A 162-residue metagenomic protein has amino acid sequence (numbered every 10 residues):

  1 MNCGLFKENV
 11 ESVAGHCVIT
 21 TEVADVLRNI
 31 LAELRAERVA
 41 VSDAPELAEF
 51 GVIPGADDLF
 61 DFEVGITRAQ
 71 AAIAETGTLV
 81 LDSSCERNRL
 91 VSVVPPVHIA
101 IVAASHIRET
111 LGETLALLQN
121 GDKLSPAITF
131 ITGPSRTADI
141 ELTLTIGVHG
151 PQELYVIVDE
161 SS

Functional and structural regions predicted by a protein language model:
M1-S162: The feature marks the mature, well-folded catalytic cores of soluble enzymes
